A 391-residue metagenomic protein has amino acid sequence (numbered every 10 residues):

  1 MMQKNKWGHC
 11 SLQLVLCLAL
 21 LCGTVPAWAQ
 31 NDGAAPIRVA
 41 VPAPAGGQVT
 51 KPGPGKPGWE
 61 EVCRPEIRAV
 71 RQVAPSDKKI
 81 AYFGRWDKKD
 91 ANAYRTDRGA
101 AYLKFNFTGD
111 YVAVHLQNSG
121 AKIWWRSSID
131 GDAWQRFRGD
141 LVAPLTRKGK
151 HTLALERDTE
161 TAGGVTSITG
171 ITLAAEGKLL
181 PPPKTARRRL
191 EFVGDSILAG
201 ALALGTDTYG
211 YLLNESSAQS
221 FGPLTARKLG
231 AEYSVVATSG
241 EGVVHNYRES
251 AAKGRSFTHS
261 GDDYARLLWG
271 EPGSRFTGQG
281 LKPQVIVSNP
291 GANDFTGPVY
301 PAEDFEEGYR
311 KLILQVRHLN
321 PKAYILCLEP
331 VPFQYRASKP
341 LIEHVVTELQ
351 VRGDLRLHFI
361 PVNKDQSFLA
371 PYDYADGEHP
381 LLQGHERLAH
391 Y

Functional and structural regions predicted by a protein language model:
M1-N5, C10-S11, L21, A27-V193 (+1 more regions): N-terminal secretory targeting modules
R98-A100, G163, A203, T208-E303 (+2 more regions): Conserved SGNH/GDSL esterase-like catalytic core that processes O-acyl groups on lipids and polysaccharides
L180-P183, W269-K282, L314-N320: Surface-exposed acidic, glycine-flexible loop patches that form ligand/cofactor-binding and adhesion interfaces
R189-V193, L198, Y233-A237, Q284-N289 (+2 more regions): Structural recognition of the beta-strand scaffold that forms the well-ordered cores of secreted hydrolase catalytic
L224-E232, Q315-Y324, V346-L355: A structural motif corresponding to the C-terminal end of an alpha-helix and its immediate exit/capping segment
F305, Y309, H385: Aromatic/hydrophobic pocket-lining residues that form the small-molecule binding cavity in soluble enzyme cores
V331-Y391: Catalytic His-Asp segment of secreted/periplasmic serine-dependent ester chemistry enzymes
